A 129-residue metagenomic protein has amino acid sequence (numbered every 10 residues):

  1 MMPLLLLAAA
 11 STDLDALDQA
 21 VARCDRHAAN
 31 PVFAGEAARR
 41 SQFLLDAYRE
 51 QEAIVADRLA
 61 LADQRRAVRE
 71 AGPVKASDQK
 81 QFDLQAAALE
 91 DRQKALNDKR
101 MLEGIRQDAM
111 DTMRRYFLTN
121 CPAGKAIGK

Functional and structural regions predicted by a protein language model:
M1-A10: Sec-dependent N-terminal signal peptides
L6, F43-L44, E50, D78 (+1 more regions): Generic alpha-helical structural signal
A10-L59: Immediate post-signal-peptide N-terminus of mature secreted/exported proteins
D18, A29-N30, R40-Q42, Q51-E52 (+5 more regions): Low-complexity, intrinsically disordered short peptide segments enriched in small/polar/basic residues
V21-V32, A88-K129: C-terminal amphipathic alpha-helix
A37, A47, A86, N120-C121: Prokaryotic Sec-type signal peptides and long signal-anchor helices with extended Leu/Ile/Val-rich h-regions
A53-L102: Mid-chain, structured segments of secreted extracytoplasmic proteins
